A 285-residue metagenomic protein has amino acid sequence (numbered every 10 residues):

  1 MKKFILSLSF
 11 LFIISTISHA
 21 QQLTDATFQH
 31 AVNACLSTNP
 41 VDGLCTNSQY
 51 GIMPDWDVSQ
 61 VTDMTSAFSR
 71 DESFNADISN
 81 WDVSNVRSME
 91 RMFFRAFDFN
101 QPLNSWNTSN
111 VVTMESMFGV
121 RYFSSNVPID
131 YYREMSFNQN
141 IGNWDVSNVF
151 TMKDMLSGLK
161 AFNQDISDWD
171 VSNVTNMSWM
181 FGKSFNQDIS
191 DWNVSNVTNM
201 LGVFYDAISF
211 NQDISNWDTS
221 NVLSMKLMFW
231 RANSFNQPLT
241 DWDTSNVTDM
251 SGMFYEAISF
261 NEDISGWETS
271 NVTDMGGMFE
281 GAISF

Functional and structural regions predicted by a protein language model:
F4-S15: Sec-dependent N-terminal signal peptides
I17-F285: Negatively charged
